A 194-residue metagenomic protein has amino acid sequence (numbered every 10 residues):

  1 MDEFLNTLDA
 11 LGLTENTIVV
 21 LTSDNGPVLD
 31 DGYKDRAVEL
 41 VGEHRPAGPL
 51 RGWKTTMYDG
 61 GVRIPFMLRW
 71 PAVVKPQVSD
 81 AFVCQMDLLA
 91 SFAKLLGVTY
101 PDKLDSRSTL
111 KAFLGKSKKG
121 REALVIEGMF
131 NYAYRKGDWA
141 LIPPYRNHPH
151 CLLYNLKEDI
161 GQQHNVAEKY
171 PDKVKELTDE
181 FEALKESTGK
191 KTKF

Functional and structural regions predicted by a protein language model:
M1, V19-L21, P65, L88 (+1 more regions): Structural scaffold positions in well-ordered secondary structure
M1-K34: Metal-dependent active-site segment of extracytoplasmic phospho-/sulfohydrolases and closely related
E3, G12, R45, D87 (+7 more regions): Extracytoplasmic/secreted proteins, especially bacterial periplasmic and envelope-associated proteins
E3-N16, K94-K103, E182-F194: Surface-exposed helix-capping loop/turn segments at secondary-structure junctions
L13-V19, G120-E122, K136-W139, K173: Loop/turn elements at helix/coil->beta-strand transitions in domains of secreted/extracellular proteins
P27-M57, R69, V73-L156, S187-K191: C-terminal cap/loop subdomain of S1 sulfatases and analogous C-terminal strand-loop tails that border
D59-I64: A structural motif
D159: Intrinsically disordered, low-complexity polar regions and short flexible loop motifs
